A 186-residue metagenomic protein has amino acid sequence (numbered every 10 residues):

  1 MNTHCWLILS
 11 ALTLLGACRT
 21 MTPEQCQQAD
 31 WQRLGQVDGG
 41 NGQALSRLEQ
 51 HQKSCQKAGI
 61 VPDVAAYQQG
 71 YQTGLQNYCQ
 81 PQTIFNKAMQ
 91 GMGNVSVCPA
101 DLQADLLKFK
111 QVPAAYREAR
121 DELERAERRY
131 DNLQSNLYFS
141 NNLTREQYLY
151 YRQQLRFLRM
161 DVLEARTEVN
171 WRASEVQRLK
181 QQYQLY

Functional and structural regions predicted by a protein language model:
M1-C18: Sec-dependent bacterial lipoprotein signal peptides
C18-Y186: Intrinsic-disorder/low-complexity detector
